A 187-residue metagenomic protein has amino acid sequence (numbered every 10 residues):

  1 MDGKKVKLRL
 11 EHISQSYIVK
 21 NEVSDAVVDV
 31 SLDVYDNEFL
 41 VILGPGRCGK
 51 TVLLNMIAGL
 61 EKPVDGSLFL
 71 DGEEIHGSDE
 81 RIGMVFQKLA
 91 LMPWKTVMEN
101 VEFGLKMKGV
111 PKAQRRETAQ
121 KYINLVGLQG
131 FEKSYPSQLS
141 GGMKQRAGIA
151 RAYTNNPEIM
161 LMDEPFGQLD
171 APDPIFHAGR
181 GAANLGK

Functional and structural regions predicted by a protein language model:
V41, A147-A152, N156: ABC ATPase nucleotide-binding domain "signature" region
L43-P45: The feature captures the beta-strand-to-loop junction immediately N-terminal to the Walker
A58: Helix-to-loop junction immediately C-terminal to a conserved catalytic motif
G66-G77: Conserved ABC transporter NBD signature motif
K95-E102: Short coil-to-helix segment of the ABC ATPase nucleotide-binding domain corresponding to the Q-loop/switch region
E102, K106, A113-G130, R180-A183: Conserved ABC ATPase "signature" region
S134-S137, N155, G186: Conserved signature/switch motifs of ABC ATPase nucleotide-binding domains
M160-D163: Catalytic Walker B motif of ABC-type/P-loop ATPase nucleotide-binding domains
